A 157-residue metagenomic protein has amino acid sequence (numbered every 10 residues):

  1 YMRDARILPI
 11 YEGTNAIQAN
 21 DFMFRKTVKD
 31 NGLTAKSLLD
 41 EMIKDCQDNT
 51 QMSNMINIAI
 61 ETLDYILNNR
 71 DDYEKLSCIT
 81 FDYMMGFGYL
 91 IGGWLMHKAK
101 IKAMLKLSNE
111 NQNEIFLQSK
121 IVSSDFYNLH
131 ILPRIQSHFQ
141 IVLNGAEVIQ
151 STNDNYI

Functional and structural regions predicted by a protein language model:
Y1-I58: Internal glycine-rich alpha/beta core junctions
K26-K29, E41, D45-I157: C-terminal amphipathic alpha-helical interaction region
